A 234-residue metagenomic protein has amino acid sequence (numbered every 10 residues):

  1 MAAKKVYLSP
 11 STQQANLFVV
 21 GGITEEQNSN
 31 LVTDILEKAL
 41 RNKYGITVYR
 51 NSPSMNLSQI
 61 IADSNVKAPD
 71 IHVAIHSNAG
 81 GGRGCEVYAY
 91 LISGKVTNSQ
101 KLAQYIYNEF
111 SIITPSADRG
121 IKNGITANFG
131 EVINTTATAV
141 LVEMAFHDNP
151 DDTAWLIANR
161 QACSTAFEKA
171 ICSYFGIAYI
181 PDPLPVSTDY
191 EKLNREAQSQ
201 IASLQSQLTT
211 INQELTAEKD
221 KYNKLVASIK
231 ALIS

Functional and structural regions predicted by a protein language model:
M1-I60: Active-site histidine-acidic residue metal-binding/catalytic motifs, centered on HxH/HExxH-like signatures
A2-K5, K43-T47, K67-H72, I113-A117 (+1 more regions): Loop/turn elements at helix/coil->beta-strand transitions in domains of secreted/extracellular proteins
K4-S9, Q13-F18, H72-G82, G120-P183: Active-site-adjacent mobile loop/cap segments within catalytic or ligand-binding domains
A15-E25, N78-Y105, E109: A short, glycine/acidic-enriched catalytic loop
L31-A39, T97-P115, T153-P181: Long, well-ordered alpha-helical scaffolding segments within enzyme catalytic domains, especially pronounced
S58-P69, F129-T135: Mature extracellular/periplasmic domains of secretome proteins
P185-A231: Extended alpha-helical stalk/coiled-coil segments
